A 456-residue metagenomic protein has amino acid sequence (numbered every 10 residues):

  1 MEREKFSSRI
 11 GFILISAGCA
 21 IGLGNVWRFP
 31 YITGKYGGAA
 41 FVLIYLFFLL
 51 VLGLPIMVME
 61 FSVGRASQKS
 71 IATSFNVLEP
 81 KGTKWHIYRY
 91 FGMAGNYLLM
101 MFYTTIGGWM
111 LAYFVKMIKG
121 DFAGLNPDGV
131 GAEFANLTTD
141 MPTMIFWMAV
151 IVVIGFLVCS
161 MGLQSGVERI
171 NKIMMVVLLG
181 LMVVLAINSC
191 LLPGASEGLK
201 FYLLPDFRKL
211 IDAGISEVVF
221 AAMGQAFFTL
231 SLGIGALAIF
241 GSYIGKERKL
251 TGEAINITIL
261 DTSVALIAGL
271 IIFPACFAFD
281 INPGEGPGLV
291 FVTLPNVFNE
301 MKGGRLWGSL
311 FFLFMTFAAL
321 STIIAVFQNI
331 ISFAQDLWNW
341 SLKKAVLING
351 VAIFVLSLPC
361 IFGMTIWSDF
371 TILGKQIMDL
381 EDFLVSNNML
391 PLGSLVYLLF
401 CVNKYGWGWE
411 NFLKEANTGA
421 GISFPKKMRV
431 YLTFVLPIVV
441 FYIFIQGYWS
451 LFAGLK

Functional and structural regions predicted by a protein language model:
M1-W27, I56-F61, R65-Y90, G245-K249 (+1 more regions): Membrane-interface "cap" regions at the ends of multi-pass membrane proteins
E2-F6, E168, K172-L320, I324 (+1 more regions): Membrane-embedded translocation segments of transport machinery
R3-E4, I32-Y36, A66-F91, T104-Q164 (+5 more regions): Inter-helical loop and helix-membrane interface segments of multi-pass membrane transporters/permeases
K5, G11-I13, C19, I145-F146 (+5 more regions): Loop-to-transmembrane helix boundary motifs in multi-pass membrane proteins
K5-S16, F41-I44, T83-Y97, I145-I151 (+6 more regions): Select transmembrane alpha-helical segments in multipass membrane proteins
I10-F48, G235-G241, G252-I255, I259-L260: Transmembrane helix-boundary motif of multi-pass solute transporters/channels
L320-A325, V346-M364, D379-L413: Hydrophobic alpha-helical segments of multi-pass membrane transport proteins
Q376-L399, G421-K456: A generic transmembrane alpha-helix motif of multi-pass inner-membrane proteins
